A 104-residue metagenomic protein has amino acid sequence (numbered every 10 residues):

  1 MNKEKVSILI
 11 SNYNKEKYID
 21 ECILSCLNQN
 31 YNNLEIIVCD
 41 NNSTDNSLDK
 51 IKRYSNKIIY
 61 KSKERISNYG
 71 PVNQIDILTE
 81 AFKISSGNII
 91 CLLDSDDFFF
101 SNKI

Functional and structural regions predicted by a protein language model:
M1-I104: Nucleotide-sugar donor-binding/catalytic module of glycosyltransferases that assemble extracellular/cell-envelope
